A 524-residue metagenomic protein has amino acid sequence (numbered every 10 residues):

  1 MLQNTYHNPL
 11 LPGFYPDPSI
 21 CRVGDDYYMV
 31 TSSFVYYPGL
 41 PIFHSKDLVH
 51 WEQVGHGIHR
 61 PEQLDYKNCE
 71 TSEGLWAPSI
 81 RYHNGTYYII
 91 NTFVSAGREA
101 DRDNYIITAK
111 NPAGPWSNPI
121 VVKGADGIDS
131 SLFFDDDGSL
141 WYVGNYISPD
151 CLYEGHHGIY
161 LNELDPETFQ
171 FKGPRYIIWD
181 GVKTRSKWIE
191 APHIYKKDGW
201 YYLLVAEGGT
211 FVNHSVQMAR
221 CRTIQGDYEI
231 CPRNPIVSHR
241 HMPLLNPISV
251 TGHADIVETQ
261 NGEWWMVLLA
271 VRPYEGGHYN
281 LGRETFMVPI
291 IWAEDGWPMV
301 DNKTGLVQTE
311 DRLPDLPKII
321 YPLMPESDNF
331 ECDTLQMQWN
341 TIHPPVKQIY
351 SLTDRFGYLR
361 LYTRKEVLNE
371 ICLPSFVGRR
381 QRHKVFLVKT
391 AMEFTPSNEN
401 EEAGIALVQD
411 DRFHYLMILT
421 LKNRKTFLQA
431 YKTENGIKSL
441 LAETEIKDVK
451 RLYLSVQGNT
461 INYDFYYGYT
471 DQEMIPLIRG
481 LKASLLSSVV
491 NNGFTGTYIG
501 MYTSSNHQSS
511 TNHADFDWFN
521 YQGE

Functional and structural regions predicted by a protein language model:
M1-E524: Carbohydrate-active catalytic/glycan-binding domains of CAZyme proteins, especially the secreted or lumenal ectodomains
